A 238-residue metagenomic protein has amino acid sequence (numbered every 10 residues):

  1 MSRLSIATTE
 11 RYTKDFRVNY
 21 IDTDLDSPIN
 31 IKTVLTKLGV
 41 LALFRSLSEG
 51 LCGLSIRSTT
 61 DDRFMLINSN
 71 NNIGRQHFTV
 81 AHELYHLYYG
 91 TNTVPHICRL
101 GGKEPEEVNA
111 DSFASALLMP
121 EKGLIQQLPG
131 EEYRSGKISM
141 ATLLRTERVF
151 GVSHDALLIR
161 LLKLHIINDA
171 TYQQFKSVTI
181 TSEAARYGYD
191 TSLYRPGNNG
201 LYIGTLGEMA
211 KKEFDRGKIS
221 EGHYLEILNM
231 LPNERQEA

Functional and structural regions predicted by a protein language model:
M1-A238: Active-site hotspot residues in diverse enzymes, especially metal/ion-binding acidic/histidine motifs
